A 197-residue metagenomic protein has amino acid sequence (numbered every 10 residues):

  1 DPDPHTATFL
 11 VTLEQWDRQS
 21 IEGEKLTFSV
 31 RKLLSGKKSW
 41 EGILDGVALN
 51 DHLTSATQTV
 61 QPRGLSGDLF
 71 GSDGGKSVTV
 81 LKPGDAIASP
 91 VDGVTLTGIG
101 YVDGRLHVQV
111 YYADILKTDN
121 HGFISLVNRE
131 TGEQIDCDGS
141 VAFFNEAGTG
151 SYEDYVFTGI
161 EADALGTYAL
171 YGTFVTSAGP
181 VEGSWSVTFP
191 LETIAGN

Functional and structural regions predicted by a protein language model:
D1-N197: Alpha-helical, hydrophobic structural elements that either
